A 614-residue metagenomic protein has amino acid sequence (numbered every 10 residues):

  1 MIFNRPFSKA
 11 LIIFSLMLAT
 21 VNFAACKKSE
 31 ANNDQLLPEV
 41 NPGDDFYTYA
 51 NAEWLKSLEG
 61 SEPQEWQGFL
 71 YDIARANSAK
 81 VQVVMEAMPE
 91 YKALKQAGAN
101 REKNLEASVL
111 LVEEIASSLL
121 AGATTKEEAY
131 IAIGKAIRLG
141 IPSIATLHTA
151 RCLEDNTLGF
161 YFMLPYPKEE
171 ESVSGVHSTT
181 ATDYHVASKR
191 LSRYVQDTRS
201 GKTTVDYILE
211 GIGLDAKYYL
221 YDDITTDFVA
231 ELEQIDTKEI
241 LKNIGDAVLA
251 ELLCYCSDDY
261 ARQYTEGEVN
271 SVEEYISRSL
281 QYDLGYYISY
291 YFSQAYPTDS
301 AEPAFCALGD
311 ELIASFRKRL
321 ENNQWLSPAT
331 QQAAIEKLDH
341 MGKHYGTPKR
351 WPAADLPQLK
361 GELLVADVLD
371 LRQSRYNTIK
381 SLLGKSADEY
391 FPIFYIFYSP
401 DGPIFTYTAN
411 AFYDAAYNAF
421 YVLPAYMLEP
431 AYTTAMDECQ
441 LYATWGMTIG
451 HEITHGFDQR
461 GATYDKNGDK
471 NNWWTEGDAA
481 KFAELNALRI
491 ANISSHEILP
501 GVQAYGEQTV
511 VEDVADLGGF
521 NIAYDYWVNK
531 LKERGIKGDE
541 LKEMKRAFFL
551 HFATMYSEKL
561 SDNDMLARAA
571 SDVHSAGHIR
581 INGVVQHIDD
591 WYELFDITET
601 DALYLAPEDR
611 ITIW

Functional and structural regions predicted by a protein language model:
I2-I12: Bacterial N-terminal signal peptides that target proteins for export
L11-N22: Bacterial N-terminal signal peptides
F23-A31: Bacterial Sec-dependent N-terminal signal peptides
N32-D34, E39-D72, V176, A181 (+4 more regions): His/Glu-rich zincin catalytic helix
N41-D44, Y49-V112: Active-site-surrounding "flap" and adjacent substrate/cofactor-binding loops of secreted or lumenal enzymes, prototyped
S57-E62, L94-K95, E127-I133, A145-L153 (+10 more regions): Short coil/turn segments at secondary-structure boundaries
K80-L312: Noncatalytic, helix-rich "gating/capping" subdomain that lines the substrate-entry/channel surface of large enzyme
S289, S293-W614: Intrinsically disordered, low-complexity linker/terminal regions across diverse proteins
